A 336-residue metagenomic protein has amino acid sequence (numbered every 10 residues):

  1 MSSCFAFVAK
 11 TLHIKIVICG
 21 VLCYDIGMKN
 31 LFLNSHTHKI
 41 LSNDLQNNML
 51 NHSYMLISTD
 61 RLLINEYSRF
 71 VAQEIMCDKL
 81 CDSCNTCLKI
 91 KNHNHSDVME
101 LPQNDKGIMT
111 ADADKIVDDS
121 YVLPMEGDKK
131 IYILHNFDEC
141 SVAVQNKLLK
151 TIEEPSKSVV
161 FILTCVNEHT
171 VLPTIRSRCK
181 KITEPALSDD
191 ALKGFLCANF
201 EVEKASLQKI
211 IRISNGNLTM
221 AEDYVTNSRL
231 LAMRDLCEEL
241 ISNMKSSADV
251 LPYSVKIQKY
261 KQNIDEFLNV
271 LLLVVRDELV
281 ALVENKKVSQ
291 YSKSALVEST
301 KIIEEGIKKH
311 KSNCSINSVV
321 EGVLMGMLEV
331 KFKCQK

Functional and structural regions predicted by a protein language model:
F7-I14: N-terminal polybasic/positive-inside topogenic patches
H13, G20, M28-E74, T86-K89 (+3 more regions): Charged, glycine-rich active-site and insertion segments that engage polyanionic ligands
L41-D44, T110-I131, E139, A143-K150: Conserved alpha-helical scaffold flanking the Walker A/P-loop in AAA+ ATPase domains
D82-M109: AAA+/P-loop NTPase substrate/partner-engagement loops
D112, Y132, N136, C140 (+4 more regions): Helical "lid/switch" subdomain of P-loop NTPase nucleotide-binding domains
G127-I131, S156-I162: Loop/turn-to-beta-strand initiation segments
N146-V160: Conserved catalytic/switch belt of AAA+ P-loop NTPases
